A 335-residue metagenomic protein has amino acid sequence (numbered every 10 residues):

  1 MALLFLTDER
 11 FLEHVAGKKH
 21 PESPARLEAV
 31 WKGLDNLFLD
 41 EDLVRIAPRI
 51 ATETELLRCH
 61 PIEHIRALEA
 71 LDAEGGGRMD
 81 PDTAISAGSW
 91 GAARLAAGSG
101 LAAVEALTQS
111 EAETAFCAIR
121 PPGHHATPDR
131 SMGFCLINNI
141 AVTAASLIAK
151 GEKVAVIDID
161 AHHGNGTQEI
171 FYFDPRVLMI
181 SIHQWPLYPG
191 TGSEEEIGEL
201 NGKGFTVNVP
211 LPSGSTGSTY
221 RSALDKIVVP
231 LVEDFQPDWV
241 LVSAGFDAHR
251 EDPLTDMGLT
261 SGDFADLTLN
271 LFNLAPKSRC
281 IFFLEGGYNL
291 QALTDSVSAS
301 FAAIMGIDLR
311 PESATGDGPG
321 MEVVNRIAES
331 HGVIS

Functional and structural regions predicted by a protein language model:
M1-L57: N-terminal low-complexity, Ser/Thr- and acidic-residue-enriched intrinsically disordered segments
M1-L6, L12, A67-S335: A general "terminal functional-core" signal
W31, H60-P61, D82-T83: Alpha-helix boundary/capping detector
R49-A73: Charged, often glycine-rich, active-site loop that binds/positions anionic groups
